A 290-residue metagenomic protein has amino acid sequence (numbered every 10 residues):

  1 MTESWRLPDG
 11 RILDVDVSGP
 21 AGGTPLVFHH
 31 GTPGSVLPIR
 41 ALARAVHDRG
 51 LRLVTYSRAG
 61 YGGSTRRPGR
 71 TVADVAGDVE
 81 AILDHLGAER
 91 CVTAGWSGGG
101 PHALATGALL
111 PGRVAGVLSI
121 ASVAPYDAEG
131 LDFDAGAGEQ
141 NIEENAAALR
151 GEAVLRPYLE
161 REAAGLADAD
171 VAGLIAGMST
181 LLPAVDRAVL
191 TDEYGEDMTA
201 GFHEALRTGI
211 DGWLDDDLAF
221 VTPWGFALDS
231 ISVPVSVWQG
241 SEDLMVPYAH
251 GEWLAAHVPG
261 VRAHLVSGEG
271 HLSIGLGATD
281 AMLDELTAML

Functional and structural regions predicted by a protein language model:
R11-T65: Conserved HGGG/HGGXW glycine-rich cap/lid loop of the alpha/beta-hydrolase fold
F28-T32, R58, S97, S122 (+1 more regions): Glycine-rich His-Gly loop
D74-C91: Conserved acidic catalytic loop of the alpha/beta-hydrolase fold
R90-F133: Conserved hydrolase catalytic core segment
A137-F226: Alpha/beta-hydrolase
I231, V237-Q239, D243: Short beta-strand/loop motif that positions the catalytic acidic residue of the alpha/beta-hydrolase fold
L244-H250: Conserved alpha/beta-hydrolase "acid-adjacent" motif
V261-L290: Catalytic active-site module of serine/aspartate enzymes centered on a nucleophile-bearing elbow/loop
